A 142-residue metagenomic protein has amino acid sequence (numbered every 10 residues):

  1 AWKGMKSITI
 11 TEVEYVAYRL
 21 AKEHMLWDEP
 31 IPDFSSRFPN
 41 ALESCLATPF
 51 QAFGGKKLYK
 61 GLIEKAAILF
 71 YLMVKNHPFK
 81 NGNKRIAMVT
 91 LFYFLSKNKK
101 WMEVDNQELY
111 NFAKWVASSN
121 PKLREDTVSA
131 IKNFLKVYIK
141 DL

Functional and structural regions predicted by a protein language model:
A1-L142: FIC/Doc superfamily catalytic core
